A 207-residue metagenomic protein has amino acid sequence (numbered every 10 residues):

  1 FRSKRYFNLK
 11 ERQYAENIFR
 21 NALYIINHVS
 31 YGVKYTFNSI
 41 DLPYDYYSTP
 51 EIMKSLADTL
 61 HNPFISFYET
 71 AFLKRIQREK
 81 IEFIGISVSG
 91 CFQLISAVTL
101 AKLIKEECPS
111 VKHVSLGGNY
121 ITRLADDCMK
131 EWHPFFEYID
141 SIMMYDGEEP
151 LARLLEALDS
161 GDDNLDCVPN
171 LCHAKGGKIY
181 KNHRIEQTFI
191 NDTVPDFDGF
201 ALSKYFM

Functional and structural regions predicted by a protein language model:
F1-F67: Long, low-complexity, polar/charged, intrinsically disordered or flexibly structured peripheral segments
Y44-H183: Glycine-rich beta-alpha loop elements in corrinoid/cobalamin-binding modules across cobalamin-dependent enzymes
L56, A174-M207: N-terminal [4Fe-4S]-dependent radical SAM core
